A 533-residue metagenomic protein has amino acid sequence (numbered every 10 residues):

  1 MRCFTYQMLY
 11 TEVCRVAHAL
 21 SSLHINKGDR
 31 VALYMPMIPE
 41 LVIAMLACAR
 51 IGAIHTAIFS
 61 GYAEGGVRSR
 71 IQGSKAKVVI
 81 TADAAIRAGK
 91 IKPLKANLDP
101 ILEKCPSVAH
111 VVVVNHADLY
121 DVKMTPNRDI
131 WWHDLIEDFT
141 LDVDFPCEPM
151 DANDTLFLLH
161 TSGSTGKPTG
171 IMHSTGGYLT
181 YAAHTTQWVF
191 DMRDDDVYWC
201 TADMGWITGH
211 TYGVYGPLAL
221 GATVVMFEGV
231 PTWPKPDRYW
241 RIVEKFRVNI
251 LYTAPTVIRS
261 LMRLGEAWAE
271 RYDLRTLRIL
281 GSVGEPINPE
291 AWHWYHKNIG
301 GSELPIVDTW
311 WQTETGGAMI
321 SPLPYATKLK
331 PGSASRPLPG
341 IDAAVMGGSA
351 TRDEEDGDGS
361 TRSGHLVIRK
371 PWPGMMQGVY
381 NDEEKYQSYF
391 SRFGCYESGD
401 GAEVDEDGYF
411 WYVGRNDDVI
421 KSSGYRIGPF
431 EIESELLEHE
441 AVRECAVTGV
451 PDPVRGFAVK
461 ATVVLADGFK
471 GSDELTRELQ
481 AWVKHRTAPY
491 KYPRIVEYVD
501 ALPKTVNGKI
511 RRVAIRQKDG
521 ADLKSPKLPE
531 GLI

Functional and structural regions predicted by a protein language model:
M1-L46, A63-R68, N127-D134, G176: Conserved AMP-binding/adenylate-forming core of the ANL superfamily
L33, I58-A84, L98, E244 (+6 more regions): AMP-binding/adenylate-forming catalytic core of the ANL superfamily
P36, V78-N97, D118, F227-P231 (+3 more regions): Adenylate-forming
L46, R50-I136, F246, A254-P255 (+1 more regions): Structural core segment of the AMP-binding/adenylate-forming
A109-V113, M124-H160, K167, G177 (+2 more regions): Conserved pre-ATP/AMP-binding loop-to-beta segment of ANL
H110-N115, H485-I510, S525-I533: AMP-binding/adenylate-forming catalytic domain of the ANL superfamily
L179-V197, I207-I250, R263-A267: Conserved AMP-binding/adenylation subdomain of ANL enzymes
W188, E244, R278-L280, P286-Y409 (+2 more regions): Conserved AMP-binding/adenylate-forming
